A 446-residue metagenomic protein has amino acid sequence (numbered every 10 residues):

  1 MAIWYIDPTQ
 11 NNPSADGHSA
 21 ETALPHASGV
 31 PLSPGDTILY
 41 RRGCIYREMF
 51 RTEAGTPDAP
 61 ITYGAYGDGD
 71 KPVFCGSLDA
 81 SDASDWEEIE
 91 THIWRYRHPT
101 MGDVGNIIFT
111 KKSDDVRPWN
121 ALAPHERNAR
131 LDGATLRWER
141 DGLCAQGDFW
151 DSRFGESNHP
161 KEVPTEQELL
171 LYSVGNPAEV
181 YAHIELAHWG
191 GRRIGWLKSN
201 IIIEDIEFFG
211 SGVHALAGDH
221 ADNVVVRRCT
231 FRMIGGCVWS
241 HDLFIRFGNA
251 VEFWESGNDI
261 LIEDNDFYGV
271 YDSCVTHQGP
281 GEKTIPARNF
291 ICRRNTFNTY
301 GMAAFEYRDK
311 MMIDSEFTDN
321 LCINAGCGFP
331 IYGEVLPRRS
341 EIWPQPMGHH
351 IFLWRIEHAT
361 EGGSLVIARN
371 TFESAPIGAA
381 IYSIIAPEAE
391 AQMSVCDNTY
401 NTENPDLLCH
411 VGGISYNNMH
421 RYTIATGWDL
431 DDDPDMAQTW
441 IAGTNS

Functional and structural regions predicted by a protein language model:
A2-S211, A217-H220, C237-F244, F253 (+1 more regions): Extracellular polysaccharide-degrading/modifying enzymes targeting complex plant/algal/animal polysaccharides
T37, S199-G210, D222-H241, F247-H277 (+8 more regions): Right-handed parallel beta-helix
D58, G69-D70, P164, E282-R288 (+2 more regions): Short, solvent-exposed loop/turn segments that connect beta-strands within catalytic domains and beta-strand-rich
A187-W189, H349-L353: Extracytoplasmic loops and strand-loop junctions of Gram-negative outer membrane beta-barrel proteins
E282, E306-K310, S340, I351-G362 (+1 more regions): Short, contiguous acidic/charged loop-to-helix segments that flank catalytic cores in large enzymes
A304-F305, G328-I331, I377-I381, P405-V411 (+1 more regions): Acidic/polar loop patches that form or flank catalytic/metal-binding clefts of enzymes that bind anionic ligands
N370, I377, Y382, P387 (+1 more regions): Leucine-rich solenoid repeat modules
